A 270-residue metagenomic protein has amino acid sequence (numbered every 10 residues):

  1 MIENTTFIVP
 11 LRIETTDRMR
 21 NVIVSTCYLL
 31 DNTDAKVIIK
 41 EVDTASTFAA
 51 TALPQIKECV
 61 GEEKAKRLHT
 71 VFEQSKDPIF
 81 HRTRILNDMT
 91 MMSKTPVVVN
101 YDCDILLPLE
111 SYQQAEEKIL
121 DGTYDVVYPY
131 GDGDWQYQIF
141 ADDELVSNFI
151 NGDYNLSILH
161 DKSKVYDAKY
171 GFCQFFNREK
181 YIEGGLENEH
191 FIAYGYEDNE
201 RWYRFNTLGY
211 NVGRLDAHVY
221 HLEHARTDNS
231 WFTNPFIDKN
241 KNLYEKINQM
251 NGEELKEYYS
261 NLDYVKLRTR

Functional and structural regions predicted by a protein language model:
M1-Y28: N-proximal low-complexity "stem/linker" segments adjacent to membrane-targeting elements
E3-T6, L29-K40, K66-L68: Short loop->beta transition adjacent to catalytic acidic/histidine clusters or analogous donor-positioning motifs
T15, K40-P54, D102-I105: A conserved acidic beta->alpha catalytic loop
R18-N21, A168, H190-R270: C-terminal catalytic/acceptor-binding lobe
D34-T47, F72-S75: Short beta-strand/loop segment that forms part of the nucleotide-sugar
A49-M92: Active-site-proximal specificity loops/subdomain of glycosyltransferases
P96-P108: Short beta-strand-to-loop acidic/aromatic patch adjacent to the donor-nucleotide binding site
P108-E189: Conserved catalytic core of nucleotide-sugar-dependent glycosyltransferases
